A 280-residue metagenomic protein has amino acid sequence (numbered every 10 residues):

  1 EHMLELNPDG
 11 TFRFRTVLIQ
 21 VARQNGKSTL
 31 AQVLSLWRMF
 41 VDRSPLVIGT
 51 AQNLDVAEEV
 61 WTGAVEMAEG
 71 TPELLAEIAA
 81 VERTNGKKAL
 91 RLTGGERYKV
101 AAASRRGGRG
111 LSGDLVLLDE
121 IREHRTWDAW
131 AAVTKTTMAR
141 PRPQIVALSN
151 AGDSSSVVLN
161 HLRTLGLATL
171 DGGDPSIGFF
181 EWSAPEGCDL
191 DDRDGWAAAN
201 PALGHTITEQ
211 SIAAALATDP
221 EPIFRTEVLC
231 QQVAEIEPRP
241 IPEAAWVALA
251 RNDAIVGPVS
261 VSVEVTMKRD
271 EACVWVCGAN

Functional and structural regions predicted by a protein language model:
E1-T16, G257: Pre-P-loop entry segment of helicase/translocase ATPase cores
G10-S35: Walker A/P-loop
Q32-F40, K268-A279: Acidic, metal-ligating active-site segments
P45-E66: Conserved Walker A/P-loop ATP-binding site and its immediately adjacent core in helicase/helicase-like ATPase domains
T62-D114: Inter-Walker segment of RecA-like/P-loop motor cores
L92-G94, L115, A250-R251, D270-N280: Nucleic-acid-processing active sites and adjacent nucleic-acid-binding tracks, predominantly divalent metal-dependent
D119-E120: Walker B catalytic acidic pair
W127-V261, V265, E271: Non-catalytic, compositionally simple segments
